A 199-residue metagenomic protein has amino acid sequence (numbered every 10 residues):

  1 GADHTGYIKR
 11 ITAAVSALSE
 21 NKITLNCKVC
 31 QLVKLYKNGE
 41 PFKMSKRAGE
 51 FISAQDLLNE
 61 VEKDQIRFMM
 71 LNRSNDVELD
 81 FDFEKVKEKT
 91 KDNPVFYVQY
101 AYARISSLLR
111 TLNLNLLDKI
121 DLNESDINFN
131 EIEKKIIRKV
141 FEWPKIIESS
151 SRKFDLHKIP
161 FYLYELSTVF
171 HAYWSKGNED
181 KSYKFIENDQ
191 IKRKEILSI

Functional and structural regions predicted by a protein language model:
G1-I199: Non-catalytic interaction-recognition regions
